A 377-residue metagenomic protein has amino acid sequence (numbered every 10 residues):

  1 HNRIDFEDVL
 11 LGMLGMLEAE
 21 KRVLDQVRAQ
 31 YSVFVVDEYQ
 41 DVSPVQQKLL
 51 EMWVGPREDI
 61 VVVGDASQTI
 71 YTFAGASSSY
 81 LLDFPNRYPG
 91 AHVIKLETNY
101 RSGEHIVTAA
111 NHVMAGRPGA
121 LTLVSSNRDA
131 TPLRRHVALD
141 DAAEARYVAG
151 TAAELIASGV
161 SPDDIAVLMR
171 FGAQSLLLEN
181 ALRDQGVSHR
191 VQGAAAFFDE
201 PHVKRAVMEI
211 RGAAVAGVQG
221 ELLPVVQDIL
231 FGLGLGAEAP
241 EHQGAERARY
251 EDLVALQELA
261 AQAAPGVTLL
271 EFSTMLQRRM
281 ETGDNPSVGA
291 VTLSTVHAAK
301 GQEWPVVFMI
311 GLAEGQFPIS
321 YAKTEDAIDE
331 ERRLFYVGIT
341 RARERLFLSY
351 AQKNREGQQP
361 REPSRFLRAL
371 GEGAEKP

Functional and structural regions predicted by a protein language model:
H1-D83, T98-S102: Conserved helicase NTPase motor core
D5, M13, D59, S77-Y80 (+15 more regions): Helical mechanochemical/support elements of P-loop NTPase systems and associated helical scaffolds
D25, T108-N111, T340: P-loop NTPase Walker
P56-D59, D65-S67, Y88-H92, D129-L133 (+5 more regions): Short glycine-/polar-rich loops that comprise or flank the Walker A/P-loop and associated switch/sensor motifs
G64-S67, A74-A76, T98-Y100, A110-N111 (+5 more regions): A short beta-strand-to-loop transition that corresponds to the Sensor-1 phosphate-sensing loop of AAA+ P-loop ATPases
P89-H92, E97-V187, G212-A213, A245-Y250 (+2 more regions): Helicase P-loop NTPase motor core
S175, E179-A181, Q185, E200-A374: Conserved helicase C-terminal RecA-like lobe
H189-P201: A short glycine-rich beta-strand->turn/loop micro-motif centered on a GG-aromatic cluster
